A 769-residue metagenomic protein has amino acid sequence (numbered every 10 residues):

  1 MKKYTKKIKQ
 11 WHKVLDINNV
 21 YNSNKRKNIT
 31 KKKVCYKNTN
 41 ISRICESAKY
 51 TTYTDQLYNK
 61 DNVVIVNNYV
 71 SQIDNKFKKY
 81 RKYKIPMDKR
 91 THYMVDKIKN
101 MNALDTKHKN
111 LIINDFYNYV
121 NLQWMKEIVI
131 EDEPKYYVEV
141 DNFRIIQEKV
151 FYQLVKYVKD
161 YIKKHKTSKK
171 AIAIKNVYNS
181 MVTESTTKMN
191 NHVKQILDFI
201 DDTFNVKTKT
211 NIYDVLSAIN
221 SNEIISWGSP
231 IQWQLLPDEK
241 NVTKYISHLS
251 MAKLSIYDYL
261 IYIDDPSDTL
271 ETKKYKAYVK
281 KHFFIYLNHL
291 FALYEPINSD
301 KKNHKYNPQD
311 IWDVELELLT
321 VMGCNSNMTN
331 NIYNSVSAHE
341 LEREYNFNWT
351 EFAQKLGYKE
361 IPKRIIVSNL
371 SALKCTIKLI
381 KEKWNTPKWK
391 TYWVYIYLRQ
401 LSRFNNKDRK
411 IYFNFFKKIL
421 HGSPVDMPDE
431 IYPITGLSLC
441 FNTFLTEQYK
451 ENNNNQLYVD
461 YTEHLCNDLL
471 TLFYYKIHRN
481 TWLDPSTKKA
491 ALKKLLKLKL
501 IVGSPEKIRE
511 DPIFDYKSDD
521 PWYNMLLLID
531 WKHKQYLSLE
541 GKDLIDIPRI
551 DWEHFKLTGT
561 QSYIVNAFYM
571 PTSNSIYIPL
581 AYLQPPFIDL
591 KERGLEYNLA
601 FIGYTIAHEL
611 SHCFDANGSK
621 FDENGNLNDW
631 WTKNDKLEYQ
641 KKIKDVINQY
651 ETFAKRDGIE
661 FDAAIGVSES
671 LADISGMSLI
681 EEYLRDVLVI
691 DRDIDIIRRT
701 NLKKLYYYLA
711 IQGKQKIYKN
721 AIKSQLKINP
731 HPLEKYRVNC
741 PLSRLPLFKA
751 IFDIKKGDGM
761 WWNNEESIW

Functional and structural regions predicted by a protein language model:
M1-D16, V20-S42, K49, K78-K79: Arg/Lys-rich, intrinsically disordered low-complexity tails that mediate electrostatic binding and condensation
E46-T54, N59, I65, S71: Extracellular mucin-like PTS segments
Y83-F143: Extracellular/luminal recognition modules and glycoprotein regions
H92, E317, V321, I332-I361 (+4 more regions): Intrinsically disordered, low-complexity linker/terminal regions across diverse proteins
N100-D105, I261-K276, V459-D460, Y650-S668: Active-site rim elements
D105-K126, S267-F291, M677-L679: Hydrophobic/aromatic-rich, well-ordered segments within soluble, folded domains that form packed cores
W124-V129, S255-D258, P586: Short, solvent-exposed loop/turn elements at domain surfaces
K149-L469, P505, Y523-N524, K532: Noncatalytic, helix-rich "gating/capping" subdomain that lines the substrate-entry/channel surface of large enzyme
